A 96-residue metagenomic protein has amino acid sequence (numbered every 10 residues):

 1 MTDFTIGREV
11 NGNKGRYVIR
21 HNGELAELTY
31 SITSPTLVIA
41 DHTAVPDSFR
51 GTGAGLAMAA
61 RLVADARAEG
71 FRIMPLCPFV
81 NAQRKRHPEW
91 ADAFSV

Functional and structural regions predicted by a protein language model:
M1-L37: N-terminal first-folded block
T43-R50: A short, internal acetyl-CoA/4′-phosphopantetheine-binding micro-motif in the GNAT/acyltransferase core
G51-A64: Conserved acetyl-CoA-binding loop-helix of GNAT-fold acetyltransferases
A64-V96: C-terminal structural segments of small proteins and small subunits
